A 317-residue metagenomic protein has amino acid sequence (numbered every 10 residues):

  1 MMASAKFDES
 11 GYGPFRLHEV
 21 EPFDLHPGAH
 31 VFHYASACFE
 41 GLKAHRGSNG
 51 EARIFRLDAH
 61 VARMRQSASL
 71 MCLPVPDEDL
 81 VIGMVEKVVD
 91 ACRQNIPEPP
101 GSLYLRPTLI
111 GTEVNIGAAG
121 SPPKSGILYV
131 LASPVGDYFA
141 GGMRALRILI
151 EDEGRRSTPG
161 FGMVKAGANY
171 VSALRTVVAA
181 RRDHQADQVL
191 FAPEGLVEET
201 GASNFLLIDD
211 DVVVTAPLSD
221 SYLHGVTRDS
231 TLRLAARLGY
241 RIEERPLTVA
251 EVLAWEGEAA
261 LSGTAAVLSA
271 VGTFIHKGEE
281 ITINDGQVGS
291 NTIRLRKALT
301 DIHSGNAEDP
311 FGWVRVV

Functional and structural regions predicted by a protein language model:
M1-A91, T108-V317: Helix-start/capping segments and mature chain N-termini
I96-P100, G142-M143: Short helix-terminating capping/connector loops at secondary-structure junctions
E98-I110: Extended, Lys/Arg-enriched charged tracts that mediate electrostatic binding to polyanionic substrates
